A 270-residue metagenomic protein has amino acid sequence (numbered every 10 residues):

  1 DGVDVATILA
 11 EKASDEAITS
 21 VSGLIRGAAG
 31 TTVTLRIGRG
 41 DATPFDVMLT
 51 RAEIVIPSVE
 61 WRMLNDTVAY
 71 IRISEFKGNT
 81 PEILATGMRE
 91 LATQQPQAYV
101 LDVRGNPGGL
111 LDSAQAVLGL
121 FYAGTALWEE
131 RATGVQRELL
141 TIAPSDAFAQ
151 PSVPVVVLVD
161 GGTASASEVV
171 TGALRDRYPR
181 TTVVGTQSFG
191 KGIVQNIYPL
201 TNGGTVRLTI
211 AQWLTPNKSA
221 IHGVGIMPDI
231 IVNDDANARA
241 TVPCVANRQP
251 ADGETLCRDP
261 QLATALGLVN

Functional and structural regions predicted by a protein language model:
D4-L9, S14-T201: Cleft-lining beta-strand/loop regions that shape enzyme active-site pockets
L49-V55, Q212-W213, P228-D229: A short, sequence-level motif marking secondary-structure junctions
S165, P216-I221: Metal-dependent DNA phosphodiester-chemistry modules and their immediately adjacent helices/loops in DNA-processing
G190-K191, Q212-L214: Glycine-rich beta-alpha junction loops
N202-Q212: Short acidic, Pro/Gly- and aromatic-enriched capping/linker segments at domain boundaries
S219-N270: Conserved functional hotspot residues or short segments at active or partner-binding sites across diverse domains
